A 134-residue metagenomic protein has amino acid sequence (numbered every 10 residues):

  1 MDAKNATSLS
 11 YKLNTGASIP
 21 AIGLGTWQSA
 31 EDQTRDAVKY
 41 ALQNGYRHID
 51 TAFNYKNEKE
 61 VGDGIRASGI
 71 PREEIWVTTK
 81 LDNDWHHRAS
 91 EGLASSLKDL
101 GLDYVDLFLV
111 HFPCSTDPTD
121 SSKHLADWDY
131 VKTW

Functional and structural regions predicted by a protein language model:
M1-I75, S90, D103: N-terminal binding-site loop/beta-alpha segment at the start of enzyme catalytic domains that lines or forms
Q28-E31, Y55, N83-W85, H111-T116: Feature marks short, surface-exposed loop/turn motifs that line or immediately flank catalytic pockets and channel
A52, D84, K132: Short, surface-exposed alpha-helical recognition segments that flank or form part of ligand/macromolecule-binding
R72-W85, D106-P113: A short, structured active-site edge motif that brings together acidic residues
S90-W134: Glycine/proline-rich, positively charged, aromatic-decorated active-site loop/lid region on the catalytic face
